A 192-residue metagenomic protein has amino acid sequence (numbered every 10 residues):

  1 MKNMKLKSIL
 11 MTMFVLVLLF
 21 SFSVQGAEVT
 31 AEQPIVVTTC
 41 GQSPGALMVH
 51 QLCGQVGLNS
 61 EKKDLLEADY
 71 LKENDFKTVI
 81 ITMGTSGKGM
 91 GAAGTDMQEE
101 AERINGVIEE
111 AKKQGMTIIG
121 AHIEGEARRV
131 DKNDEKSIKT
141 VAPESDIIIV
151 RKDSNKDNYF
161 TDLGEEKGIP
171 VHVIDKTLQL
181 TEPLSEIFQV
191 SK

Functional and structural regions predicted by a protein language model:
K2-T12: Bacterial N-terminal signal peptides that target proteins for export
M11-S21: Bacterial N-terminal signal peptides
F22-G26: Sec/Tat signal peptide C-region and signal peptidase I cleavage site
A27-V29, V36-T38, V150-K192: Charged, low-complexity C-terminal accessory regions
T30-V56: Short, charged N-terminal beta->alpha structural module
G54-N74: A short, well-structured beta->alpha microelement
G91-G115, L163-H172: A short, gly/pro- and small-residue-rich
R129-D162: Structural recognition of alpha->loop->beta junctions
